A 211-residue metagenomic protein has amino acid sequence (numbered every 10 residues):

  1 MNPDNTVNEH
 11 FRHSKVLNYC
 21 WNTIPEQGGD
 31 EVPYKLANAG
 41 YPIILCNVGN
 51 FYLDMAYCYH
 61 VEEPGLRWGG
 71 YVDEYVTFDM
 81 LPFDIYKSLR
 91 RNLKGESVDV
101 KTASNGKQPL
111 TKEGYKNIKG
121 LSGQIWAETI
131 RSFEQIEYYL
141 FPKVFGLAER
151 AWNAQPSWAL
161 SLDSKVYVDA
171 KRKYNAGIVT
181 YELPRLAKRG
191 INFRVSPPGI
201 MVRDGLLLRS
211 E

Functional and structural regions predicted by a protein language model:
M1-E211: Substrate-binding groove of N-acetylhexosamine-processing glycoside hydrolases
